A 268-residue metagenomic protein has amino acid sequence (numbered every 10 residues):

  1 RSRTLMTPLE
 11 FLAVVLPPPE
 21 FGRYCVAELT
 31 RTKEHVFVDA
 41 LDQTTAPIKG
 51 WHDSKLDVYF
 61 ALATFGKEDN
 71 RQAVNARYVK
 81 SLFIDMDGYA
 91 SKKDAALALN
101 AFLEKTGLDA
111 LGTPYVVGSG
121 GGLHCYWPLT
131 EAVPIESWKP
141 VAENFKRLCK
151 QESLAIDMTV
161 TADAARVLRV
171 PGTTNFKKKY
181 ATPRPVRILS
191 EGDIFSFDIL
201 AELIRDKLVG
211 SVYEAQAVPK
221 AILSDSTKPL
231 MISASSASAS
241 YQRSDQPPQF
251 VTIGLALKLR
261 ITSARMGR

Functional and structural regions predicted by a protein language model:
R1-S81, Y89-K93, R166, T174-K177 (+5 more regions): DNA replication initiation on ssDNA origins
V15-L16, T45-K55, L99-L108, F145-S153: Hydrophobic, Leu/Ile/Phe/Ala-enriched alpha-helical segments that form helix-helix packing faces
Y59, A63, K150-A162: Conserved short beta-strand edge segments in small beta-sheet-based binding/regulatory domains
E68-R71, G112, A155: Eukaryotic intrinsically disordered and solvent-exposed regulatory patches
R71-Y78, L108, Y115-G120: Short glycine/proline-enriched loop/turn "hinge" motifs that connect secondary-structure elements and lie
K80-K93, L97-E104, G120-L148, A164-K179 (+1 more regions): Modules that initiate DNA replication and primer synthesis
I84, D109-L111: Catalytic residues for metal-mediated phosphoryl-transfer on nucleic acids/nucleotides
T113-G121, M158-D163: Short beta-strand
